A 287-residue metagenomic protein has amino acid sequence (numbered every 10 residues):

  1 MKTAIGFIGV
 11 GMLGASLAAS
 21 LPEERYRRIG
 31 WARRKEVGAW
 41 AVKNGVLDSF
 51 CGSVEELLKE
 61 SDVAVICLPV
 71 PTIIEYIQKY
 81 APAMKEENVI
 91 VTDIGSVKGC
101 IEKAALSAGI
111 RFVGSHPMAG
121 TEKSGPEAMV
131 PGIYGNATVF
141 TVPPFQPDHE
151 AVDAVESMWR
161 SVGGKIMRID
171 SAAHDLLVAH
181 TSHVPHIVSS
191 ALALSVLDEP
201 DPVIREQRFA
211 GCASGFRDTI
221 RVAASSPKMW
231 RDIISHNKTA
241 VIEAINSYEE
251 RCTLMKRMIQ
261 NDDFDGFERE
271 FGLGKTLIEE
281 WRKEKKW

Functional and structural regions predicted by a protein language model:
M1-V63: NAD(P)+-binding Rossmann beta1-loop-alpha1 motif at the extreme N-terminus of oxidoreductases
K2-A4, N88, N136: Phosphate-coordination loops involved in phosphoryl transfer and adenosine-cofactor binding
A4, R27-I29, R111, T138 (+1 more regions): Residues at the starts of beta-strands that form the adenosine-phosphate
E55-M84, I90: Rossmann-like NAD(P)-binding element
L68-P69, G95, P143: Glycine-rich, N-terminal phosphate-binding loop of Rossmann-like dinucleotide-binding domains
E75-A128: Rossmann-like NAD(P)(H) cofactor-binding subdomain of soluble oxidoreductases
I133-R221: Internal alpha-helical scaffold of NAD(P)-dependent oxidoreductase catalytic cores
R205-L273: Interdomain hinge/lid region at the active-site interface of Rossmann-like NAD(P)-dependent oxidoreductases
